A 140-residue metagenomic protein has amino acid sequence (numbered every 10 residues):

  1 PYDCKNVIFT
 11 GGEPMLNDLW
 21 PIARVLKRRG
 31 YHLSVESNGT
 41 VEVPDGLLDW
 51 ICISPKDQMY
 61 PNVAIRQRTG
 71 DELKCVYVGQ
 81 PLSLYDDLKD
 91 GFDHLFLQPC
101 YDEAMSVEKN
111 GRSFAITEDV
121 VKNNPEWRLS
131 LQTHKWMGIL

Functional and structural regions predicted by a protein language model:
P1-F9: Glycine/small-residue-rich loop that forms an oxyanion/phosphate-binding "nest" at active or ligand-binding sites
K5-N6, M15-L140: Conserved AdoMet/S-adenosylmethionine-binding subsite of the radical SAM
G11-E13: Short, glycine/charge-rich beta-strand/loop segments that flank catalytic centers and engage negatively charged groups
